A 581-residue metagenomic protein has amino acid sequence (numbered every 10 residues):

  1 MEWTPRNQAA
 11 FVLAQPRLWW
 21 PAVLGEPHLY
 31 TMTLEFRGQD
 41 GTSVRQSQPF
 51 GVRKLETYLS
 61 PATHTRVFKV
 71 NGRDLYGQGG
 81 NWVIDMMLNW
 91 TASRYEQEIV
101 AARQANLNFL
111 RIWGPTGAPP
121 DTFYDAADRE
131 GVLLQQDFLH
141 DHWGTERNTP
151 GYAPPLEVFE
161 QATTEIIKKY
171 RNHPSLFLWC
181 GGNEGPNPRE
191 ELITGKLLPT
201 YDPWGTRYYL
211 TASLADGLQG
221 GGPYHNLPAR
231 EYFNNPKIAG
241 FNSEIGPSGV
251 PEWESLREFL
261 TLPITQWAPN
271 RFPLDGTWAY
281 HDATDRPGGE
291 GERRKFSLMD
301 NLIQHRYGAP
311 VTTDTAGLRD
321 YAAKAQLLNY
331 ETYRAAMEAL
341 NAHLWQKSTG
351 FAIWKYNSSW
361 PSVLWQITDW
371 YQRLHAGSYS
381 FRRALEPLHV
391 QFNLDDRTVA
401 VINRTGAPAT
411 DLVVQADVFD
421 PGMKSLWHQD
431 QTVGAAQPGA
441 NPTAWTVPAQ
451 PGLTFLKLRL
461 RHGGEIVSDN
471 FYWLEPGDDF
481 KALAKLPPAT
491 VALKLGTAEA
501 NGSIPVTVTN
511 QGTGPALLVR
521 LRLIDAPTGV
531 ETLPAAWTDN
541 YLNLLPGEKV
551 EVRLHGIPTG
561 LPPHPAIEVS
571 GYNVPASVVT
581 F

Functional and structural regions predicted by a protein language model:
M1-R111, A118, L344-S348, R373 (+1 more regions): Secreted/periplasmic carbohydrate-active enzymes, especially glycoside hydrolases
F11-A14, T33, G195-K196, R334-A339: Short, well-ordered amphipathic alpha-helices
P16-W19, G41-W143, Y152-L178, D282 (+2 more regions): Active-site-adjacent substrate/metal-binding segments within catalytic domains of carbohydrate-active enzymes
W19, V52-L55, G77-W82, A102 (+17 more regions): Long, contiguous hydrophobic alpha-helical segments, chiefly transmembrane helices and signal peptides
W20, V100, I167-K169, A229-Y232 (+3 more regions): Short, flexible, glycine/charge-rich loop motifs used to bind or transfer phosphoryl groups or to couple energy/partner
A101, E165-K169, L197-T200, A335-H343 (+2 more regions): A generic secondary-structure signal
F109-G288, L328, T332, S348 (+3 more regions): Substrate-binding/catalytic cleft of secreted carbohydrate-active enzymes, primarily glycoside hydrolases
F233-T410, Q415, L426: Substrate-binding clefts and catalytic carboxylate motifs of secreted carbohydrate-active enzymes
